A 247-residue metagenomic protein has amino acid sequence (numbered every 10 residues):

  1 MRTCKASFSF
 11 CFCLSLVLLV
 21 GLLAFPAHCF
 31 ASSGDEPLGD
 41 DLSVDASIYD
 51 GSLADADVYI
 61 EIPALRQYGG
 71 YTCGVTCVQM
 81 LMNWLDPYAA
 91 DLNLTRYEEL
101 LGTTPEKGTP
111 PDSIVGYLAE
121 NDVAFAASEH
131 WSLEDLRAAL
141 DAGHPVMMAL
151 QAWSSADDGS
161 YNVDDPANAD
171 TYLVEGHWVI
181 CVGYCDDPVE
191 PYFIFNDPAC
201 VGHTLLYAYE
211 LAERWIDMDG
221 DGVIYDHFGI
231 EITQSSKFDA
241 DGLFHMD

Functional and structural regions predicted by a protein language model:
R2-L14: Bacterial N-terminal signal peptides that target proteins for export
A6-F8, A24, Y68: Disulfide-bonded cysteine motifs in exported proteins
C11-A24: Bacterial N-terminal signal peptides
L23-P37: Sec-dependent signal peptide cleavage junction
E36-H144, M218-D247: Cysteine-nucleophile protease catalytic domains, especially the papain-like/related folds used in DUB/UBL proteases
Q79, A152, A199: Short, flexible active-site-adjacent loop segments at beta-strand->alpha-helix junctions, enriched in small/polar
W131-N196: Active-site-adjacent substructure of cysteine-protease-like catalytic cores
A169-L173, V182-D247: Noncatalytic regulatory segments and standalone regulatory/sensor domains
